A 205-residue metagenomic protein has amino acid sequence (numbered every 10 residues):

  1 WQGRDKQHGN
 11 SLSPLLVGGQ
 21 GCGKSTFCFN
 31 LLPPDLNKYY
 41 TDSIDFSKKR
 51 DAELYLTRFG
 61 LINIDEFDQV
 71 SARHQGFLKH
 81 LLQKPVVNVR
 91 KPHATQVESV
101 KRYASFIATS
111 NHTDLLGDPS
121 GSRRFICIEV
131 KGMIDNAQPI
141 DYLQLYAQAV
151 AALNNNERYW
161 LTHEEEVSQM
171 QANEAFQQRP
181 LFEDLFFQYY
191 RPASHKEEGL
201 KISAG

Functional and structural regions predicted by a protein language model:
W1-T57: P-loop NTPase catalytic core of nucleic-acid-dependent motor ATPases
A52-T57, K91-T109: AAA+/SF3 P-loop NTPase mechanochemical coupling elements
R58-G60, R102-S105, S120-I126: Short glycine-/polar-rich loops that comprise or flank the Walker A/P-loop and associated switch/sensor motifs
F59-L82, L116-G121: Conserved AAA+/SF3 P-loop NTPase catalytic/coupling segment centered on the Walker-B
Q75-E98: Conserved catalytic/switch belt of AAA+ P-loop NTPases
L116-D135: A short helix-turn-beta junction within AAA+ P-loop NTPase domains corresponding to the substrate/partner-engaging
K131-Y159: C-terminal, non-catalytic macromolecule-binding modules
E157-G205: DNA transaction DNA-binding modules
